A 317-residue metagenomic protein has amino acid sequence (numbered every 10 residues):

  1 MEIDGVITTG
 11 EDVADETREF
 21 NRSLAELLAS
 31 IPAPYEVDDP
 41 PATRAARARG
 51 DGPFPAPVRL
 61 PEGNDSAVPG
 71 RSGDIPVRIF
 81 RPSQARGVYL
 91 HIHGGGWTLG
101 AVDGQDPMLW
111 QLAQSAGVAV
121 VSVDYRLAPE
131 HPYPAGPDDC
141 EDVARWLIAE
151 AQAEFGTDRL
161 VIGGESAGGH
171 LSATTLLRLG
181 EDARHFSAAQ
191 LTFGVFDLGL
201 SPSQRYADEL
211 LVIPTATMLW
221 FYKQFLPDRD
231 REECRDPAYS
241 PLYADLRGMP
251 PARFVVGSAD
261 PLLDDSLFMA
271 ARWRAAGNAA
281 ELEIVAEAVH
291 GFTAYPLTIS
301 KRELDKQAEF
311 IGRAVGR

Functional and structural regions predicted by a protein language model:
M1-I79, L219, R231, T298 (+1 more regions): A glycine/proline-hinged amphipathic helix-loop "lid/cap" segment that gates access to hydrophobic ligand pockets
R86-G95: Short beta-strand element of the alpha/beta-hydrolase
D103-S122: Short amphipathic alpha-helix adjacent to the substrate-entry channel of hydrolases
H131-A151, Q307: Alpha/beta-hydrolase active-site loop
A153-S166: Alpha/beta-hydrolase fold nucleophile elbow
L177-E232: Hydrolase active-site cap/lid region
F254-V256: Short beta-strand/loop motif that positions the catalytic acidic residue of the alpha/beta-hydrolase fold
P296-R317: Catalytic active-site module of serine/aspartate enzymes centered on a nucleophile-bearing elbow/loop
